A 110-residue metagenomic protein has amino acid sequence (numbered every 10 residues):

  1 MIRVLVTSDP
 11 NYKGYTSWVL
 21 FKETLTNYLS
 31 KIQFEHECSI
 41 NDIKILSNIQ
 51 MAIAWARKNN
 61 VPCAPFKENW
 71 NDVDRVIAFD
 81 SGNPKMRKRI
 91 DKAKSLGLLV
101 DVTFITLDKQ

Functional and structural regions predicted by a protein language model:
M1-L5: Residues that mark the start of a beta-strand
S8-Q110: Acidic/glycine-enriched connector segments
